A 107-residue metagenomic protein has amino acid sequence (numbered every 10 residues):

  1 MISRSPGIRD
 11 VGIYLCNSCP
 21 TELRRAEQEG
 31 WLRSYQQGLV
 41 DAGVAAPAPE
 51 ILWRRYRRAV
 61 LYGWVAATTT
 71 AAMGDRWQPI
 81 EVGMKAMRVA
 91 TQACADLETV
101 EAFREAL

Functional and structural regions predicted by a protein language model:
I2-G43, V60-P79: Active-site activation/catalytic loop segments of kinase-like enzymes and analogous catalytic loops in related
D10, I51, E98-A102: Exposed alpha-helical structural elements
I13, Q37, R54, R58 (+2 more regions): Charged/polar, solvent-exposed surface patches and flexible loops
A26-E29, E50-R54, E81-M84, R88: Generic alpha-helical secondary structure signal
V44-A59: All-alpha amphipathic helical-bundle segments outside canonical DNA-binding/catalytic cores that form hydrophobic
G63-L107: ATP/Mg2+ or Mg2+-diphosphate-binding catalytic cores that bind nucleotide phosphates or diphosphates via glycine-rich
